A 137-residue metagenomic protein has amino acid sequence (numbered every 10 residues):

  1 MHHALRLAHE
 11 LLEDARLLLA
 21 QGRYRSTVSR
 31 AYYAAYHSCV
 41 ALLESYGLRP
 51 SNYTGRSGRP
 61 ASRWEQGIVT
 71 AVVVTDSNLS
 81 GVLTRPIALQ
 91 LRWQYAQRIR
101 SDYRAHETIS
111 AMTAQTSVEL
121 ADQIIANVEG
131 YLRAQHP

Functional and structural regions predicted by a protein language model:
M1-P137: Terminal alpha-helical segments
